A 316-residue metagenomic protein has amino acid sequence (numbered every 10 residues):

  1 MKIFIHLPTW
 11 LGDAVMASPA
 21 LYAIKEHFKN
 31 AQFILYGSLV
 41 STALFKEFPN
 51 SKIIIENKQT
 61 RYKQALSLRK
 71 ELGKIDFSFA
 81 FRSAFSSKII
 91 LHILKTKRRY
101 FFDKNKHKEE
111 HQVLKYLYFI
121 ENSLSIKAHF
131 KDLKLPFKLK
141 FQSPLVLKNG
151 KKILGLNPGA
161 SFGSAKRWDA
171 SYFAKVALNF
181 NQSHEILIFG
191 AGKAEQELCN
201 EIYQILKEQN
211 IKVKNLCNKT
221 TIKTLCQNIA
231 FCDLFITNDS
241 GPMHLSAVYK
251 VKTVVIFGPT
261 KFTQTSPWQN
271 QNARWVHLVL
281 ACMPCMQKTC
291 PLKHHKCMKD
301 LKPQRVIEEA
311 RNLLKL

Functional and structural regions predicted by a protein language model:
M1-L316: Catalytic machinery of carbohydrate-active enzymes, primarily nucleotide-sugar-dependent glycosyltransferases
